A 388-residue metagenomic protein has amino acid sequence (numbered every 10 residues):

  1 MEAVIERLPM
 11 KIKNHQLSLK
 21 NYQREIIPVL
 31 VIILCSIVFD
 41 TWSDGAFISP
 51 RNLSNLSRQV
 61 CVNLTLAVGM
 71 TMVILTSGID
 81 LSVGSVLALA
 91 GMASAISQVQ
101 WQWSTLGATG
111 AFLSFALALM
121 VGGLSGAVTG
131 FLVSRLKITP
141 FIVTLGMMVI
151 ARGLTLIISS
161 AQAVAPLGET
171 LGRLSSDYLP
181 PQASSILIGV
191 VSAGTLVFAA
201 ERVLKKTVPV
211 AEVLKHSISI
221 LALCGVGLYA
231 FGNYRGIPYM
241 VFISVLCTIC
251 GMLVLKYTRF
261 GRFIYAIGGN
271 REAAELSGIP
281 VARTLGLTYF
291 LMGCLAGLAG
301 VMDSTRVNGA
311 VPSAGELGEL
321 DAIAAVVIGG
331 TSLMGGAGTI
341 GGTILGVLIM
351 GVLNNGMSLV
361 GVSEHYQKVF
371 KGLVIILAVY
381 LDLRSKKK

Functional and structural regions predicted by a protein language model:
I5-A67, W101-L113: Membrane-interfacial amphipathic/re-entrant helices at transmembrane-helix boundaries
S36-W42, A46-W101, G130-F141, L156 (+4 more regions): Single transmembrane alpha-helix segments in multi-pass membrane proteins
D44-N55, T155-Q162, Y229-V241, M252-G261 (+2 more regions): Inter-helical junctions in multi-pass inner-membrane proteins, predominant in energy-converting antiporter-like
S104-M148, L345: Alpha-helical transmembrane segments within multi-pass membrane transporters and channels
G110-S114, S125, S184-V191, L214-A222 (+1 more regions): Helix-loop-helix "hairpin" substructures at the membrane interface of multi-pass membrane proteins
G126, Y289-G300, R306-K371: Transmembrane alpha-helical segments in multi-pass inner-membrane proteins
A151-L255, A310-P312: Transmembrane helix-bundle core of multi-pass membrane transporters and related energy-transducing complexes
F198-K205, M252-L255, I344-K388: C-terminal transmembrane helix and the adjacent membrane-cytosol boundary/short C-terminal tail of inner/organellar
